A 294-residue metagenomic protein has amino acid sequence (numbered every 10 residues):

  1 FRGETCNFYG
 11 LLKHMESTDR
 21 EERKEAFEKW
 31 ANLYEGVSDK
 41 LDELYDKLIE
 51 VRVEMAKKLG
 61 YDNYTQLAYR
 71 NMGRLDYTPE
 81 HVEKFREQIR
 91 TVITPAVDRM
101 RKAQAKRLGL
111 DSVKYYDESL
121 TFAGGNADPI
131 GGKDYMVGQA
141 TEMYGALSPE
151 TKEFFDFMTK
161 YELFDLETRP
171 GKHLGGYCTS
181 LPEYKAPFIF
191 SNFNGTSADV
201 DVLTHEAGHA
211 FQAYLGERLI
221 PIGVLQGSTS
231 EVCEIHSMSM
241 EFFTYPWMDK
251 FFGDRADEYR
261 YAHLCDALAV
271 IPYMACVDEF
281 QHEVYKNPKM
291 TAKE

Functional and structural regions predicted by a protein language model:
F1-E294: Cation-handling catalytic/transport regions enriched in His/Asp/Glu
